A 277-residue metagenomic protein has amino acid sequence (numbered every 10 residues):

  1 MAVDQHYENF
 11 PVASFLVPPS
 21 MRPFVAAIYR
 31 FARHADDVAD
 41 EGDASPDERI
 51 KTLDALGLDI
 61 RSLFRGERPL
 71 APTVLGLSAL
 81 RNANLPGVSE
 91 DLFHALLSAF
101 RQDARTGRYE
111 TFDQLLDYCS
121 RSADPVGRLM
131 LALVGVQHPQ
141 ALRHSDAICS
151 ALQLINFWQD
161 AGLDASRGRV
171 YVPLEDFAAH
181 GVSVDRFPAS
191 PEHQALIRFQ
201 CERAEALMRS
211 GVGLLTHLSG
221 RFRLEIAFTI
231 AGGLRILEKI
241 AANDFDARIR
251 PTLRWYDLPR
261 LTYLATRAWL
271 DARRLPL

Functional and structural regions predicted by a protein language model:
M1-L152, W158-L277: Catalytic cores of Mg2+-dependent Asp-rich isoprenoid enzymes
